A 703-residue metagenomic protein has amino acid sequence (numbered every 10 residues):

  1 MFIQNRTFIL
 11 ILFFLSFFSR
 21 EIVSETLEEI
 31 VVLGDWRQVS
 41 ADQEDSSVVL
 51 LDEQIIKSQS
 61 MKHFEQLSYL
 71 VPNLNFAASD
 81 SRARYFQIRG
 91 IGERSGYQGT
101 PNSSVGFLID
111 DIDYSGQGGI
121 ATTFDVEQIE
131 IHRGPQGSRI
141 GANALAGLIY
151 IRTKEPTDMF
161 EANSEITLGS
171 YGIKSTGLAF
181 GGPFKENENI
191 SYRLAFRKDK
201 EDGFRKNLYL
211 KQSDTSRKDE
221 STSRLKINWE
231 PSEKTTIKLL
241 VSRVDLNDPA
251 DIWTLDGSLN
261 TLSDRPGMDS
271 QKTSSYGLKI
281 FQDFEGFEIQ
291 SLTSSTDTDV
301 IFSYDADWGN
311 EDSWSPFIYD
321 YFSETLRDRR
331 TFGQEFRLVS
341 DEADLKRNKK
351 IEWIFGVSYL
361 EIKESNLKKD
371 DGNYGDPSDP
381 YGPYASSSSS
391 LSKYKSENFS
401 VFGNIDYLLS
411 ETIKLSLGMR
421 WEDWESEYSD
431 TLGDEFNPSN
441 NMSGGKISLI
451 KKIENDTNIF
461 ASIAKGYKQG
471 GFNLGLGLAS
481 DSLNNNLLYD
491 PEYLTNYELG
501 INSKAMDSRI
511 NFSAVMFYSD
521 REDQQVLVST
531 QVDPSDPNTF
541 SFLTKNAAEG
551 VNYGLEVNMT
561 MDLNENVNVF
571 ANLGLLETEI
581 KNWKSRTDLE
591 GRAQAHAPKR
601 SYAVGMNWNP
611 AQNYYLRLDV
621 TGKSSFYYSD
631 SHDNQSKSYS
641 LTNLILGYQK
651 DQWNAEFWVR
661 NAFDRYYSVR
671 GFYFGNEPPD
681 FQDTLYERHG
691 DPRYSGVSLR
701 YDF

Functional and structural regions predicted by a protein language model:
I30, V569, G622-Y627, Y648-F703: C-terminal beta-signal and adjacent terminal beta-strands/loops of Gram-negative outer-membrane beta-barrel proteins
S40, E65, Y69-I112: Extracytoplasmic beta-strand/coil segments of soluble accessory domains associated with Gram-negative outer-membrane
E65, Y85-Q87, L108, I131 (+2 more regions): N-terminal periplasmic accessory domains that precede and gate Gram-negative outer-membrane beta-barrel machines
G96-Y97, S104-P135: Short acidic/polar hinge/loop motifs at secondary-structure boundaries that mediate gating or recognition
E161-N163, L168-E201, R205-D248, K272-S274 (+9 more regions): Transmembrane beta-barrel wall of Gram-negative outer-membrane proteins
N228-E233, S242, L338-D341, K350-E352 (+6 more regions): Structural signature of Gram-negative outer-membrane beta-barrels, strongest in the C-terminal barrel of TonB-dependent
K279-A306, K452, N458-A464, L488-Y553 (+3 more regions): Membrane-embedded beta-barrel scaffold of Gram-negative outer-membrane proteins
V339-S340, I354-G356, L408-L415, S513 (+3 more regions): Gram-negative outer-membrane beta-barrel transporters
